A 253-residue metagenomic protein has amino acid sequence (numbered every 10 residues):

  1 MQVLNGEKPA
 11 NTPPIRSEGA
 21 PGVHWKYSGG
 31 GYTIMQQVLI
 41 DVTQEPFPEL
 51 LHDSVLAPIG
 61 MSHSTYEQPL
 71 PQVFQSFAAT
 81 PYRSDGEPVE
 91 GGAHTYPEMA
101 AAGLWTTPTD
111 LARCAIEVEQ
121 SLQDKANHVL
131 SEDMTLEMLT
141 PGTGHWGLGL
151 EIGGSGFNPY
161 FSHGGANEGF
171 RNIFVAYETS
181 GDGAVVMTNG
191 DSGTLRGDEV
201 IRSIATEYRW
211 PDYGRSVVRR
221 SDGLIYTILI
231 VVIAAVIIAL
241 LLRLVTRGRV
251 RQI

Functional and structural regions predicted by a protein language model:
M1-F161, E168: Short, surface-exposed loop or secondary-structure junction motifs that flank catalytic or metal-binding residues
N5, D85, E90-G91, D182 (+3 more regions): Feature targets compositionally biased, intrinsically disordered low-complexity regions with long contiguous runs
K8, I15, I34, I40 (+8 more regions): Weak global preference for isoleucine
P48, Q68, D124-H128, H163 (+4 more regions): A generic "cationic amphipathic patch" detector
G91-Y96, A176-T179, R243-G248: Short, highly charged low-complexity linear segments
A102, G154, N158-T206: Extracytoplasmic/lumenal ectodomains and periplasmic regions of secretory and membrane proteins
N158-Y160, T188-I253: Short, gly/Ser/Thr-rich active-site loops of penicillin-recognizing serine hydrolases
